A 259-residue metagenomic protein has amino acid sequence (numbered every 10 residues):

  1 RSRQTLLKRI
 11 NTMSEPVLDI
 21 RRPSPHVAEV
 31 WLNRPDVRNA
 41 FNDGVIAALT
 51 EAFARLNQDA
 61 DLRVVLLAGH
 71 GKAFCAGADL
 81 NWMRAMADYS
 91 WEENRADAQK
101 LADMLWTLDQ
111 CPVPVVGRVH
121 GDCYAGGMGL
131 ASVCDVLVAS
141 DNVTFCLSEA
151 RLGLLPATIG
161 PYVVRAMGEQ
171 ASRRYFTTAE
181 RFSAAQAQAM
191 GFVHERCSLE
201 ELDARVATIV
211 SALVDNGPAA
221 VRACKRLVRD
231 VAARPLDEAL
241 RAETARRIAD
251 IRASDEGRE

Functional and structural regions predicted by a protein language model:
L7-A28, A60, A179-A185, E200 (+2 more regions): C-terminal alpha-helix plus adjacent terminal tail
L7-H70, W106, I209: Conserved CoA-thioester-binding segment of acyl-CoA-metabolizing enzymes
V30, R34, L49, L67 (+5 more regions): Terminal peptide-recognition signature
I46, L80, L101, G160 (+4 more regions): A general structural signal for well-ordered alpha-helical segments in protein cores
A47, G69-M104, C123, P235: Glycine- (often His-adjacent) and acidic-residue-rich active-site loop that binds/positions the CoA thioester
A52, K100-C111: Catalytic-core regions built around general acid/base machinery
W106-P218: Crotonase-fold acyl-CoA enzyme core
